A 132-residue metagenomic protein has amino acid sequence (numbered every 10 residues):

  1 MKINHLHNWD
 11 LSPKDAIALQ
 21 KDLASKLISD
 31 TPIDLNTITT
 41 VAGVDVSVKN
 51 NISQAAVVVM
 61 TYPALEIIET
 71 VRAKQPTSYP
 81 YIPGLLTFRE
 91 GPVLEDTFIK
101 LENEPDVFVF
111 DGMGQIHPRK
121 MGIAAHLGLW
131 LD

Functional and structural regions predicted by a protein language model:
M1-T37: N-terminal accessory regions of nucleic-acid-interacting proteins
T39-V48: Two-metal-ion RNase H-like nuclease active-site motif
D45, T61, D111: Acidic active-site catalytic centers that drive phospho-/nucleotidyl reactions and related ester hydrolyses
S47-K49, G114-Q115: Short glycine-rich anion-binding loops that position phosphate/pyrophosphate groups of nucleotides and phosphorylated
K49-E104: A glycine-rich, hydrophobic loop/mini-helix early in the fold
L94-L127, L131-D132: Catalytic-site beta-strand/loop segments enriched in glycine and acidic/polar residues
